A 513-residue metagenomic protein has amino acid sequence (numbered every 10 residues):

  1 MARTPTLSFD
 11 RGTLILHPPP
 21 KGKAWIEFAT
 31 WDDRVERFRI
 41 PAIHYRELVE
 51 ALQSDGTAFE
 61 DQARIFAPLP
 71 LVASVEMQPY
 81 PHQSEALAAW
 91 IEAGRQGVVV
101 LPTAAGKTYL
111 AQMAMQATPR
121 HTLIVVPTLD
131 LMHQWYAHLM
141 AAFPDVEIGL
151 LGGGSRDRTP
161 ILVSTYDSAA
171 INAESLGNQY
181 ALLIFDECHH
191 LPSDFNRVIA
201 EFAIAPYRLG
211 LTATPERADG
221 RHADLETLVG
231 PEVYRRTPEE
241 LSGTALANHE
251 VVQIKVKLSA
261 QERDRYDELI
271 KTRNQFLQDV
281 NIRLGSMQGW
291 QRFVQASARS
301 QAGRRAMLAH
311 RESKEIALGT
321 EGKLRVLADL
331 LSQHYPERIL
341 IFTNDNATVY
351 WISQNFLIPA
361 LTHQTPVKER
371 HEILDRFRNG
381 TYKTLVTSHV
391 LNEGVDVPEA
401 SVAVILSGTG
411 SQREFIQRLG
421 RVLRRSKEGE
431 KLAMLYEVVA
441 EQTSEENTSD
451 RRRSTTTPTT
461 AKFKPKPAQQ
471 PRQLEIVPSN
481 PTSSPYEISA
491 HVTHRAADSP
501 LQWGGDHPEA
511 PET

Functional and structural regions predicted by a protein language model:
M1-E85, S489-S499, D506, P511-T513: Accessory DNA-engaging acidic/polar modules
A93-M115: Walker A/P-loop
H133, E147-D157, R338-F342, A347-W351 (+1 more regions): Conserved helicase ATPase core of P-loop NTP-dependent helicases/translocases
G152-L182, S193-V198: Conserved helix/coil segment N-terminal to the catalytic DExD/H
H190-N248: Post-DEXD/H (motif II) to motif III coupling segment of the RecA-like Helicase ATP-binding lobe
Q288-Q364, R370: Conserved helicase/translocase motor-coupling segment
V386, E393-G408, E414, M434-E437: A short beta-strand element within the Helicase C-terminal
V422-S449: Conserved segment of the helicase C-terminal RecA-like domain
